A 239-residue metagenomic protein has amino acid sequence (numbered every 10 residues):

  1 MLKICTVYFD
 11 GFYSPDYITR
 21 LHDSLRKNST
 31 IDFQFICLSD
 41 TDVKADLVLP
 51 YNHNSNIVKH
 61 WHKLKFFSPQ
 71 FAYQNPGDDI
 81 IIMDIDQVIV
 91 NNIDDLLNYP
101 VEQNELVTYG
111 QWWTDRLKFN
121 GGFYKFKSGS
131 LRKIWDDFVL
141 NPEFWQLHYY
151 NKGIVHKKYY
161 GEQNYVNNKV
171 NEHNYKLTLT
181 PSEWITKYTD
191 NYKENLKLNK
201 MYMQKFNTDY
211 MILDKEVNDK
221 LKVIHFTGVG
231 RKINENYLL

Functional and structural regions predicted by a protein language model:
M1-K59, A72-P76, S128, G228-R231: N-terminal anchoring/stem segment of glycosyltransferases
P15-D16, A45-L47, N91-D94, W135 (+1 more regions): Short glycine-/acidic-enriched loop or helix-start segments at secondary-structure transitions that form or flank
R20, S24-N28, F66, E162-E172: Amphipathic alpha-helical segments that form well-ordered structural scaffolds and often line/cohere around active
I31-D40, I81, L106-T108, Y202 (+1 more regions): Short, hydrophobic beta-strand segments that form beta-sheet elements in well-ordered domains
F33, L64, N104, N120-G121 (+2 more regions): Short, surface-exposed beta-edge/turn micro-motifs
F35, F67, D86, Y124 (+2 more regions): A residue-level signal for conserved active-site and pocket-lining positions in enzyme catalytic cores
V43, P50, W61-F119, K125-G129: GT-A fold catalytic core of metal-dependent nucleotide-sugar glycosyltransferases, centered on the diacidic
R132-L239: Catalytic core and acceptor-binding pocket of nucleotide-sugar-dependent glycosyltransferases
